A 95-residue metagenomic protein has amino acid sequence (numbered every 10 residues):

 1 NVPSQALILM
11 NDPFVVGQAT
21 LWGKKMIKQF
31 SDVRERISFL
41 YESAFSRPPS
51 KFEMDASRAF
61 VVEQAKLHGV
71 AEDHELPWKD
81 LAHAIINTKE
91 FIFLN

Functional and structural regions predicted by a protein language model:
N1-A44, P48, D80, I85-N95: An acidic, gly/pro-interrupted, aromatic-rich
V33, H74-E75: Short hydrophobic/aromatic segments of transmembrane alpha-helices and their interfaces
L40, A56-S57, P77-W78: Amphipathic alpha-helical segments in structured regions that serve as interaction surfaces
D55-K66: Amphipathic alpha-helical segments that form the core helices of the histone-fold
A65-H68, K89: Structural motif corresponding to the C-terminal cap of alpha-helices
G69-V70, L76, H83: Terminal, compositionally biased segments used for targeting/anchoring and flexible tails
